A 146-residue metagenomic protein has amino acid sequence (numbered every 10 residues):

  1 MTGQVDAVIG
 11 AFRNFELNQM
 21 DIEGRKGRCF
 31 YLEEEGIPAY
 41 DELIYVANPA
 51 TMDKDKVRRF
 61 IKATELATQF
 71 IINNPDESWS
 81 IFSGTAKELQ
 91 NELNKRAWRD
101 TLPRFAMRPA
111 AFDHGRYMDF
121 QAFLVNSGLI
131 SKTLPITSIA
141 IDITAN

Functional and structural regions predicted by a protein language model:
T2-T85: Pocket-lining segment of extracytoplasmic ligand-binding domains
I9, C29, E92, T133-L134: A generic structural-conservation signal
Q19, Y31, N74, Q90 (+3 more regions): Poly-acidic low-complexity segments
D53-L129: Secondary-structure end/capping motifs
Q121-N146: Conserved C-terminal helix/tail region of periplasmic/extracytoplasmic solute-binding proteins
